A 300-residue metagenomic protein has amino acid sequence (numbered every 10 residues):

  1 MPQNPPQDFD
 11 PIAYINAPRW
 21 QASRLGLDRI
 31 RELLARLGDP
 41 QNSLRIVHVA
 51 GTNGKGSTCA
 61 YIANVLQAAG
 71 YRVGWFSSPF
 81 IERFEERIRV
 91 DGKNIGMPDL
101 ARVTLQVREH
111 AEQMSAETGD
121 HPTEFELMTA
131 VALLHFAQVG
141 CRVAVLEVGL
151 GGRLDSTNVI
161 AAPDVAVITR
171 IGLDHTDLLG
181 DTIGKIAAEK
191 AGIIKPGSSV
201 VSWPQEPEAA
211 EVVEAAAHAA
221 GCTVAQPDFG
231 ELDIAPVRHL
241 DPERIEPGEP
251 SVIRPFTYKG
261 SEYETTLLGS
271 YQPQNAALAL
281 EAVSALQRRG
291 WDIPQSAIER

Functional and structural regions predicted by a protein language model:
M1-N53, S57-R72, I81-R83, E109 (+2 more regions): N-terminal leader/targeting and accessory segments in enzymes
M1-P6, N16, V159-A162, G184 (+1 more regions): ATP-dependent carboxylate-amine ligase
Q21-S23, L27, R31-N42, A68-A161 (+3 more regions): ATP-dependent carboxylate-amine ligase catalytic core
S23, W203, G269-Q272, W291: Hydrophobic alpha-helical scaffolding
I46-H48, V73-W75, A166, V224-Q226: Conserved beta-strand scaffold positions in the cores of enzyme catalytic domains, especially in NTP/NDP-utilizing
I62, L66, T129-F136, A279-L286: Buried hydrophobic packing segments
V73, L267-L280: Short glycine/threonine-rich catalytic loop with a Thr-x-Gly-x-Asp
M114-A116, L127, G140-V148, P163-T257 (+2 more regions): Acidic, Mg2+-coordinating active-site environments of NTP-dependent enzymes
